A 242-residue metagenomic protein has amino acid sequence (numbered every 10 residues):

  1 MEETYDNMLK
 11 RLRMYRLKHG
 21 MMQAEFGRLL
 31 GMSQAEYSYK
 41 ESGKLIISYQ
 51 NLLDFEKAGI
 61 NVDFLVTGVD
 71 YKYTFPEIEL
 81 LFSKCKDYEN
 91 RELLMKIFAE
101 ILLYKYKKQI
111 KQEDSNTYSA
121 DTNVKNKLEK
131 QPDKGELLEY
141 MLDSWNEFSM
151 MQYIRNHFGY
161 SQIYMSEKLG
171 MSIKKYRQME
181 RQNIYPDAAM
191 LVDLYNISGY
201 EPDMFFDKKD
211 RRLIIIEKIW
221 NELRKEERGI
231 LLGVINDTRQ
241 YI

Functional and structural regions predicted by a protein language model:
M1-K18, A120-H157: A short, Lys/Arg-rich alpha-helix, primarily the initiator
R13, A24, Q152, I163 (+1 more regions): Residues within the helices of the helix-turn-helix
Y15, L29, K40, G68 (+4 more regions): Residues in the recognition helix of alpha-helical DNA-binding motifs
R16, G27, F55-E56, R155 (+2 more regions): The alpha-helix within a helix-turn-helix
G20-Y39, L53, G159-Q178: Short alpha-helical DNA-recognition segment
S48-V66, D187-M204: DNA major-groove recognition helix of helix-turn-helix/homeodomain DNA-binding modules
Y73-W145, K209-I242: Interfacial/linker helices and their anchor residues that mediate assembly or domain coupling
